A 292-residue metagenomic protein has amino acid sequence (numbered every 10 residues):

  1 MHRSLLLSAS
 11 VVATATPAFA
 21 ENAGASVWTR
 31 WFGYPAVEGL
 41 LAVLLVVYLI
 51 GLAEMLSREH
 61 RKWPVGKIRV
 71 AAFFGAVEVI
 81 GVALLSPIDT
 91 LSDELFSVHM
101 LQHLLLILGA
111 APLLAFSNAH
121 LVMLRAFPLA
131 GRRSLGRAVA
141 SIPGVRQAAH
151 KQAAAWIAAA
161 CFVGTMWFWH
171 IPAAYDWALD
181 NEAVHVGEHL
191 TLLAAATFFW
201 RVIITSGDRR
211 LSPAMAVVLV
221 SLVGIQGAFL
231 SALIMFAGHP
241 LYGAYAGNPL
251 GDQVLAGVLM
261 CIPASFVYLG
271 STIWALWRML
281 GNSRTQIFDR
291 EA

Functional and structural regions predicted by a protein language model:
H2-R3, T16-A292: Alpha-helical membrane segments of multi-pass proteins
L6-A15: Extended intrinsically disordered or low-complexity segments
